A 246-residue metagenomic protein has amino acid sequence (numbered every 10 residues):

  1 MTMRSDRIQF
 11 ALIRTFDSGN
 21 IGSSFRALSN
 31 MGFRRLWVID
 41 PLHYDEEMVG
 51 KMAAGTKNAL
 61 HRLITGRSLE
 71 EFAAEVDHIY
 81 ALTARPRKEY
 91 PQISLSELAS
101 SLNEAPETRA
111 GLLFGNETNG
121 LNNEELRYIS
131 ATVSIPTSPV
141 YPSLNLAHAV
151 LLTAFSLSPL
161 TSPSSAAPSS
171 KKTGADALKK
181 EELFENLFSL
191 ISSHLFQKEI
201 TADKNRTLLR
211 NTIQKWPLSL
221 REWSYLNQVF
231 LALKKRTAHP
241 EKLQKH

Functional and structural regions predicted by a protein language model:
M1-H246: Post-transcriptional modification and biogenesis factors for structured RNAs of the translation apparatus
